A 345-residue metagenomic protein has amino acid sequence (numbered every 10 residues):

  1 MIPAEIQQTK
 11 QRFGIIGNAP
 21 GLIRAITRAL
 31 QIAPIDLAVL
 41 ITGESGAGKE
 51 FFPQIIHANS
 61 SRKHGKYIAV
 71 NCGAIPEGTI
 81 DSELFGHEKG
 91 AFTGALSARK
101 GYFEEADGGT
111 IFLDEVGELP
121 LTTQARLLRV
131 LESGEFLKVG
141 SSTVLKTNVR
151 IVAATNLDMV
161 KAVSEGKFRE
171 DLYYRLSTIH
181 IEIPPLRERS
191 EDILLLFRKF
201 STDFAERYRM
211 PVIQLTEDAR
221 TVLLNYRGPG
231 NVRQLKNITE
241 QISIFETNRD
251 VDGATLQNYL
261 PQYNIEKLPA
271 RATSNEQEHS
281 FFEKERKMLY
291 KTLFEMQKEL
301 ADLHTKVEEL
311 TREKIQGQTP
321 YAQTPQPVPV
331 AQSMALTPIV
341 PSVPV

Functional and structural regions predicted by a protein language model:
M1-I23, S60-G65, G140-R150, D158-S280 (+1 more regions): Nucleotide-binding/hydrolysis machinery
G14-G17, G21, T27-L96, E104-P120 (+4 more regions): Conserved post-Walker A coupling segment in P-loop NTPases
R28, H87, R126, V130 (+1 more regions): Conserved helical "switch/dimer-interface" subregion of ABC/ABC-like ATPase nucleotide-binding domains
A33, P120, L131-E132, S243-E246: Protein kinase-like catalytic domain
A98-G108, P120-T122, R126, V139-N156 (+2 more regions): AAA+/SF3 P-loop NTPase mechanochemical coupling elements
V116, S133-G134, N156-M159: The feature captures the ABC ATPase H-loop/switch
F281-V345: Bacterial C-terminal helix-turn-helix
